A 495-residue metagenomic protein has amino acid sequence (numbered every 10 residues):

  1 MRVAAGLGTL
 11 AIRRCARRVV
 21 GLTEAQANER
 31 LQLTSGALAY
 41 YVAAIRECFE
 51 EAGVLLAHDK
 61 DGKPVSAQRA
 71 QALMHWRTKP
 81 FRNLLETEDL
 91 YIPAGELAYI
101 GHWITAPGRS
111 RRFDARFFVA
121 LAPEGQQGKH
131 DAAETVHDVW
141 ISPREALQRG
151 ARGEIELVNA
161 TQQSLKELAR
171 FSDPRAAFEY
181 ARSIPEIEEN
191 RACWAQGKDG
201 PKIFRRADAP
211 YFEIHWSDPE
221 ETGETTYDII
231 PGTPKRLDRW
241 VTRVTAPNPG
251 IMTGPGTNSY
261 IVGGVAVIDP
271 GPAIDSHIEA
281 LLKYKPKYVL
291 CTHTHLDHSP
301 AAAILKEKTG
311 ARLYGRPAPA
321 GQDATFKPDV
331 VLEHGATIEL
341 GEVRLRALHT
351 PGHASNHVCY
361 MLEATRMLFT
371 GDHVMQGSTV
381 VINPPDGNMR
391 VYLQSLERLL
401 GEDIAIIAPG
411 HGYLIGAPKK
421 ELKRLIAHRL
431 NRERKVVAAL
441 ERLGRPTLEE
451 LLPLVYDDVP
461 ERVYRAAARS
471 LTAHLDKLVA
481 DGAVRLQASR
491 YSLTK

Functional and structural regions predicted by a protein language model:
M1, G8-P93, F118: The catalytic Nudix box helix
A94-W103, A115-A122, K129-I155: NUDIX/MutT-family hydrolases
T135-E186, H428, R432-A438: Active-site/pore-lining binding-face segments in mid-to-C-terminal subdomains
A146, V265-V267, P272-I274, R344-A439: Metallo-beta-lactamase
N159-E224: Core RNA-modification/binding signature centered on pseudouridine synthases
H215-P231, A438-K495: C-terminal regulatory/interaction regions
D228-Y284, C359-G371, Q376: Conserved beta-strand hairpin/beta-sheet module of binuclear metal-dependent hydrolase folds, prominently
N248-P255, P272-R344, R366, Q376: Active-site HxH/HxHxD metal-binding segment of metal-dependent hydrolases
